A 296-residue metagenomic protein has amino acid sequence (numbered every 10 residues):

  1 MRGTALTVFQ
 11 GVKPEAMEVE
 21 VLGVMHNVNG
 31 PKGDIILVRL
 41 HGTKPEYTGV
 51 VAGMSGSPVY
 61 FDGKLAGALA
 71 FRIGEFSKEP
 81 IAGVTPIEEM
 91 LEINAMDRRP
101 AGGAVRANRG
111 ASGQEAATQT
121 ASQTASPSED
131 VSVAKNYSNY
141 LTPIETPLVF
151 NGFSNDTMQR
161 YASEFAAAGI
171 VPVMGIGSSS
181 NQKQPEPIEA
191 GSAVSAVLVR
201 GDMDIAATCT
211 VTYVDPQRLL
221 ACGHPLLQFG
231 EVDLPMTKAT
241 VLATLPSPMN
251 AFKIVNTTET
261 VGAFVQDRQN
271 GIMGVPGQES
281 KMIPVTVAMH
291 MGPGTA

Functional and structural regions predicted by a protein language model:
M1-A296: Terminal presequence/propeptide segments associated with secretion/organelle targeting and zymogen/polyprotein
